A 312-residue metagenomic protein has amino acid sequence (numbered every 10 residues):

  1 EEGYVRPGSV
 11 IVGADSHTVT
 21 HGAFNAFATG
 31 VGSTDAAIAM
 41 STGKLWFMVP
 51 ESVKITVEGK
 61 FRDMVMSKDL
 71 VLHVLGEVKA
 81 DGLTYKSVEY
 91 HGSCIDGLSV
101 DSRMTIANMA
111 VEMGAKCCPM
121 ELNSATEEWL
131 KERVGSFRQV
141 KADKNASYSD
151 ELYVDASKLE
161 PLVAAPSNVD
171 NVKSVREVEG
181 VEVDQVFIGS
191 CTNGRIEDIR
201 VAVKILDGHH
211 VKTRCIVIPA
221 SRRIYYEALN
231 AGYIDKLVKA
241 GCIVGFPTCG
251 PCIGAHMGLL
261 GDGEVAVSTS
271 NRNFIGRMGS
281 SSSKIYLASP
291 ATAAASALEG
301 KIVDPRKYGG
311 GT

Functional and structural regions predicted by a protein language model:
E1-T312: Fe-S-dependent hydro-lyases/dehydratases of central metabolism
